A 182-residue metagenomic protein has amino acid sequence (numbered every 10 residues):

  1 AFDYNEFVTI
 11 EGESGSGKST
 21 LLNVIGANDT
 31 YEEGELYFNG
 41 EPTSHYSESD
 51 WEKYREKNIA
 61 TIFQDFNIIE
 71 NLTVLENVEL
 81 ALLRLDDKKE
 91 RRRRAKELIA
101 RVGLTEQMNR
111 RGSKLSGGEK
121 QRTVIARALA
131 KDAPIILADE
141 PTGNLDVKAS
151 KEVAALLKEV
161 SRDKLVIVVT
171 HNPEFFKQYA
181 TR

Functional and structural regions predicted by a protein language model:
E11-E13: The feature captures the beta-strand-to-loop junction immediately N-terminal to the Walker
G26: Helix-to-loop junction immediately C-terminal to a conserved catalytic motif
G34-P42: Conserved ABC transporter NBD signature motif
E56, R110, K131, R162: Conserved signature/switch motifs of ABC ATPase nucleotide-binding domains
E79-R92, R101: ABC-type ATPase nucleotide-binding domains, specifically the catalytic core motifs of the NBD
R111-Q121: Conserved ABC ATPase signature
I136-D139: Catalytic Walker B motif of ABC-type/P-loop ATPase nucleotide-binding domains
